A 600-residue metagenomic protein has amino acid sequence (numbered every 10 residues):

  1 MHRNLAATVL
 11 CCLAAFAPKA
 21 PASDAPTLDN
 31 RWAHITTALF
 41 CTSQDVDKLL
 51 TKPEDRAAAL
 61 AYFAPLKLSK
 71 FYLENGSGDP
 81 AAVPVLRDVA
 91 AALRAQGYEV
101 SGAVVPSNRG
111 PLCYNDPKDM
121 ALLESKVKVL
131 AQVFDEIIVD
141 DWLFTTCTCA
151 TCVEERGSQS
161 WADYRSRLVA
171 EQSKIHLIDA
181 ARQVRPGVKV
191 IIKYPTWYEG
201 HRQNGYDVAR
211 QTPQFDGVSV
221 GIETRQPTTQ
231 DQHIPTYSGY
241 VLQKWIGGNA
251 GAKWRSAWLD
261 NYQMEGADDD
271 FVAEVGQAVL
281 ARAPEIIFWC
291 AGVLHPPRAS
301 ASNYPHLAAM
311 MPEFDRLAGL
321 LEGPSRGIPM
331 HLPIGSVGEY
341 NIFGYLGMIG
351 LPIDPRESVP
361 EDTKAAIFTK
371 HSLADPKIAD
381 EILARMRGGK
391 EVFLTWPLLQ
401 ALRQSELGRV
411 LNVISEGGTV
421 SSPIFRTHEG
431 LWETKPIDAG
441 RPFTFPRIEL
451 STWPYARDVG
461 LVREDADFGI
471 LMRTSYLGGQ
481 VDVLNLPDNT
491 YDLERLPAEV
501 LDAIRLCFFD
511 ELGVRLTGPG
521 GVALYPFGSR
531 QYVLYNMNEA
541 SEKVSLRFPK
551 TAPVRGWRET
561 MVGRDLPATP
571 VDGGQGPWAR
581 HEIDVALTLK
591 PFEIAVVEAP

Functional and structural regions predicted by a protein language model:
M1-N4: Positively charged n-region of N-terminal signal peptides that target proteins for export
A6-A17: Bacterial N-terminal signal peptides
L13-A14, C149-E154, T427, E433 (+1 more regions): Residue-level detector of bioactive/disordered segments in secreted/extracellular proteins and virion assembly
K19-P21: Sec/Tat signal peptide C-region and signal peptidase I cleavage site
S23-I378, A384-R387, W396-Q404, G469-L477 (+4 more regions): Glycan-processing catalytic domains of CAZymes
K370-P600: A conserved amphipathic helix/loop scaffold that creates a polar/acidic microenvironment used either to coordinate
